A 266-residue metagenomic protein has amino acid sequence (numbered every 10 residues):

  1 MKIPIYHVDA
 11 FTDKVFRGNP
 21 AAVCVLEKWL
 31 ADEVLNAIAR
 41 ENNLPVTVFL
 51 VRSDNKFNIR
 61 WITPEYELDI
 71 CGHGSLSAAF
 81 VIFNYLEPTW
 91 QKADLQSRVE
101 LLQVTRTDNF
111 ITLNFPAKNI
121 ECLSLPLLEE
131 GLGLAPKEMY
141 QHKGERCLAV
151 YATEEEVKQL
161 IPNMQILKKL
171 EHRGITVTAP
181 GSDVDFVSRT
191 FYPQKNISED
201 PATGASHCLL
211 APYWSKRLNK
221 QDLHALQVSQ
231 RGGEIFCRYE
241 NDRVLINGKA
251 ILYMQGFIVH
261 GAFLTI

Functional and structural regions predicted by a protein language model:
M1-I70, G74-I266: Active-site proximal loop and beta-alpha junction motif in alpha/beta enzyme cores
